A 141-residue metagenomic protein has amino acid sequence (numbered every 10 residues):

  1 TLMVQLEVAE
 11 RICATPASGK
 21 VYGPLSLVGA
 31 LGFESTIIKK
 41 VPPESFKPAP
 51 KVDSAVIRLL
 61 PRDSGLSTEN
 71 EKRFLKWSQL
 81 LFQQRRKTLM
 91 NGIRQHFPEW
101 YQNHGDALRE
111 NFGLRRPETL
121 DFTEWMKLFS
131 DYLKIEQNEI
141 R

Functional and structural regions predicted by a protein language model:
T1-P117, K127, K134-R141: Class I S-adenosyl-L-methionine
E124: P-loop NTP-binding site
